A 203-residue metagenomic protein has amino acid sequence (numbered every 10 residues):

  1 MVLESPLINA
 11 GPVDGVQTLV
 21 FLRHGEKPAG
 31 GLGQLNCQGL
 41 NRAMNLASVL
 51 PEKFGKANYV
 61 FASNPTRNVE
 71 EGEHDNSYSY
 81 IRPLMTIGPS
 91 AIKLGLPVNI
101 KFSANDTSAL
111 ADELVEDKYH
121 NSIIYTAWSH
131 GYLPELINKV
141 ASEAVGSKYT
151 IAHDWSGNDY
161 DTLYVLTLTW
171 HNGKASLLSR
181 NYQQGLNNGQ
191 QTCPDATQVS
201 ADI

Functional and structural regions predicted by a protein language model:
V2-E4: Fungal secretory targeting signals
P6-N121, L133-I203: Active-site-proximal alpha-helix that buttresses catalytic centers in soluble enzyme cores
I123-A127: Periplasmic-binding protein-like
S129-G131: Catalytic and binding regions of secreted/periplasmic enzymes and modules that target cell-wall glycans
